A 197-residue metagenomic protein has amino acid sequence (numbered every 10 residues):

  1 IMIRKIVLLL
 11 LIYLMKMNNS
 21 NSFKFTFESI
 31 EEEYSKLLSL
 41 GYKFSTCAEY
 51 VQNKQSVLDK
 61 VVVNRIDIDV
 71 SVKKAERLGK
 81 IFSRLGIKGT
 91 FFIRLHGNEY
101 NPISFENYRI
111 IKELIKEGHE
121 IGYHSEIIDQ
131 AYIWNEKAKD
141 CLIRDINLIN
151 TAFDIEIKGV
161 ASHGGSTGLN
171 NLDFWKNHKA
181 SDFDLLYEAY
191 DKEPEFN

Functional and structural regions predicted by a protein language model:
I1-E28: Membrane-proximal basic amphipathic "stem/tether" segments
K16, K60-V61, K139: Generic signal for short, ordered secondary-structure residues within or immediately flanking folded domains
S20-E117: Active-site beta->alpha N-cap acidic-glycine motif
G41-A48, T90-F92, G122-H124, D154-S162: A structural signal for short, well-ordered beta-strand segments and their strand-loop junctions that often border
I66-D69, S125, G164: Active-site metal-binding loops of divalent metal-dependent hydrolases
L85-I87, L114-D129, I149: Conserved SAM-binding loop
E99, I127-N197: Catalytic domains of cell-wall/extracellular-matrix polysaccharide-remodeling enzymes, centered on de-N-acetylation
